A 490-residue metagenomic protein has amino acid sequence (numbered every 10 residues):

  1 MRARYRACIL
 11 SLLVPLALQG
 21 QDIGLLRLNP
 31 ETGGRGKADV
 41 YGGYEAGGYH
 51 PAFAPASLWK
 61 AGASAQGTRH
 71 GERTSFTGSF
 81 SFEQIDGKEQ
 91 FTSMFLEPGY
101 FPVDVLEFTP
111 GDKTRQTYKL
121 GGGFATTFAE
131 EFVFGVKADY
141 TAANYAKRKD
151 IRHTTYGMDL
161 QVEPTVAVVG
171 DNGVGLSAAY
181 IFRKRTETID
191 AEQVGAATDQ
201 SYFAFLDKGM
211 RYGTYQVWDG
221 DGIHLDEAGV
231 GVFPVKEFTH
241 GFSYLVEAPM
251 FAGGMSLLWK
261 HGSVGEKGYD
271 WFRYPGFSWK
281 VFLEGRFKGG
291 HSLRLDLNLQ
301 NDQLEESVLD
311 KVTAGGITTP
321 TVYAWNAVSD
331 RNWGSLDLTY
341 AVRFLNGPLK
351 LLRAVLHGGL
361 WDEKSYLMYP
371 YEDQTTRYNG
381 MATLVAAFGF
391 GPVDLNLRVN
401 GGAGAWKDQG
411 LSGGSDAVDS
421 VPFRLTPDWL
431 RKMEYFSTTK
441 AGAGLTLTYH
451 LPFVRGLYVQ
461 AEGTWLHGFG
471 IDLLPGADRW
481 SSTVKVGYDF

Functional and structural regions predicted by a protein language model:
Q21-Y118, G123-F132, A167-V174, S292-R294: Membrane-proximal, glycine/serine-rich, low-complexity loop/turn segments characteristic of large bacterial
L26-L28, G48-P55, E89-F95, A146-H153 (+8 more regions): Outer-membrane beta-barrel translocator domains and adjoining extracellular loop/strand segments of Gram-negative
G42-G48, F82-D86, Y140-N144, Y180-T186 (+10 more regions): Transmembrane beta-strands of outer-membrane beta-barrel pores
F53-W59, P110-T114, R152-Y156, D221-D226 (+6 more regions): Replace "Gram-negative outer membrane beta-barrel proteins" with "bacterial and organellar outer membrane beta-barrel
H70-E72, T127-E131, V169-D171, T239 (+5 more regions): Outer-membrane beta-barrel channels and translocator barrels
T92-D104, Y180-F233, W259-G268, K311-T318: Short, flexible helix-coil linker/hinge segments at the edges of structured domains or between repeats
Y215-L356: Long, internal scaffold/assembly segments composed of regular secondary structure
D478-F490: Outer-membrane beta-barrel "beta-signal"
